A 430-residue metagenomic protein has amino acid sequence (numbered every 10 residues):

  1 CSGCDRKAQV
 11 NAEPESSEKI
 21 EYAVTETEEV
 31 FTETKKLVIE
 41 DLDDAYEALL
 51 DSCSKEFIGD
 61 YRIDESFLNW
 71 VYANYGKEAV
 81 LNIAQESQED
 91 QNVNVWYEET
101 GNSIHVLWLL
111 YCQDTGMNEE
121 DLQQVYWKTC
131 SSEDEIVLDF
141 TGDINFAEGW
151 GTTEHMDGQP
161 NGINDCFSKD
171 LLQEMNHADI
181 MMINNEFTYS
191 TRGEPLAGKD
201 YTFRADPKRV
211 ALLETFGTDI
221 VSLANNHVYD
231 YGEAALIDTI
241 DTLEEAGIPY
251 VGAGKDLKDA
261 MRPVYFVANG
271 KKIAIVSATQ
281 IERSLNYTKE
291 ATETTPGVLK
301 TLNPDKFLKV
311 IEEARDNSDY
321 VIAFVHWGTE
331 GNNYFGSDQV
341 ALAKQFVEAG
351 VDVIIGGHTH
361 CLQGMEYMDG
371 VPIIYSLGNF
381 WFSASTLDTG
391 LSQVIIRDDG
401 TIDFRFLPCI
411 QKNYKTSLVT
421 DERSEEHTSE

Functional and structural regions predicted by a protein language model:
S2-G3: C-terminal motif of bacterial Sec signal peptides marking the signal peptidase cleavage site
R6-L42, Q124-V137, T153-C166: N-terminal, intrinsically disordered, polar/charged segments of Gram-positive cell-envelope systems that serve as
E26-E28, E33-K35, G101, G116 (+1 more regions): N-terminal compositionally biased, intrinsically disordered segments and leader/signal-like regions
E40, D44-E47, R209, A234: Active-site-adjacent structural elements in enzyme catalytic domains
A45-T115: Active-site-proximal alpha-helical
L110-T129: Short, low-complexity, Pro/Ser/Thr/Gly-rich segments in the mature regions of secreted, periplasmic
W127-S429: Acidic, metal/ion-coordinating pockets
